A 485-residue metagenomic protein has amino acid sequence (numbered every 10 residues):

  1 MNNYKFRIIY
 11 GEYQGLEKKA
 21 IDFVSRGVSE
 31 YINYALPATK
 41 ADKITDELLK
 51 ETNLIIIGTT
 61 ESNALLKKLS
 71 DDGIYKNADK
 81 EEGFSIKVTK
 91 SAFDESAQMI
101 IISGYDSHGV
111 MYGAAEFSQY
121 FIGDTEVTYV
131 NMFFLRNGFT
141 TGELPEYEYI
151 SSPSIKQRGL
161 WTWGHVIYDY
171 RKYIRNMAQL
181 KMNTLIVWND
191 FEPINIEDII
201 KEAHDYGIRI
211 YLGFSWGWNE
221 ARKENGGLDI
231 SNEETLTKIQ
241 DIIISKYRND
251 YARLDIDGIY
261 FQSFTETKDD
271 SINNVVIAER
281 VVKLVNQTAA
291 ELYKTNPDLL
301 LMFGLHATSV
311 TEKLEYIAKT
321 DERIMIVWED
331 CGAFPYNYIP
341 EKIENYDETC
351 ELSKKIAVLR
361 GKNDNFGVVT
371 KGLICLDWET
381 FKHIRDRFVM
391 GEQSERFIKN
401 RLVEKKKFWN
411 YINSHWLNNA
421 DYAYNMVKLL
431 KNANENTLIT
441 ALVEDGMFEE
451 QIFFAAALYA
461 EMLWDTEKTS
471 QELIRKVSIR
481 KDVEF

Functional and structural regions predicted by a protein language model:
M1-Y168, K172-Q179: Solvent-exposed alpha-helical segments and adjacent loops that form catalytic or protein-interaction surfaces
T45, F134-G142, W163-G164, N183-E484: Catalytic-core regions of glycoside hydrolase
